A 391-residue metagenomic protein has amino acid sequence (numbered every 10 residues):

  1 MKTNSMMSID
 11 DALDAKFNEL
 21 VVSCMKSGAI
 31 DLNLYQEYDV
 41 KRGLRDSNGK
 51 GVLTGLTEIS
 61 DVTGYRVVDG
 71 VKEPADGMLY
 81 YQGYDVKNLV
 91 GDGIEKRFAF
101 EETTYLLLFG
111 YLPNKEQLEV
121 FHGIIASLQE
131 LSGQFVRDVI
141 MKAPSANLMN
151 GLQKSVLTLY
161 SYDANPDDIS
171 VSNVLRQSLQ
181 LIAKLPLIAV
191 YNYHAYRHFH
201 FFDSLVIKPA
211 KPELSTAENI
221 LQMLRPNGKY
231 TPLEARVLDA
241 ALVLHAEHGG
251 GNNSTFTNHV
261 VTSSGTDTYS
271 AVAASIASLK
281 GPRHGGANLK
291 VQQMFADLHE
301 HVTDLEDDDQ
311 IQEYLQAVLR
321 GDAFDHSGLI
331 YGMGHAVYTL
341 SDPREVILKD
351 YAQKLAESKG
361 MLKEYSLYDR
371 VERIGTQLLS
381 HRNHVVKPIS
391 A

Functional and structural regions predicted by a protein language model:
K2-A391: Non-transmembrane, aqueous-exposed alpha-helical and coiled segments at domain scale
